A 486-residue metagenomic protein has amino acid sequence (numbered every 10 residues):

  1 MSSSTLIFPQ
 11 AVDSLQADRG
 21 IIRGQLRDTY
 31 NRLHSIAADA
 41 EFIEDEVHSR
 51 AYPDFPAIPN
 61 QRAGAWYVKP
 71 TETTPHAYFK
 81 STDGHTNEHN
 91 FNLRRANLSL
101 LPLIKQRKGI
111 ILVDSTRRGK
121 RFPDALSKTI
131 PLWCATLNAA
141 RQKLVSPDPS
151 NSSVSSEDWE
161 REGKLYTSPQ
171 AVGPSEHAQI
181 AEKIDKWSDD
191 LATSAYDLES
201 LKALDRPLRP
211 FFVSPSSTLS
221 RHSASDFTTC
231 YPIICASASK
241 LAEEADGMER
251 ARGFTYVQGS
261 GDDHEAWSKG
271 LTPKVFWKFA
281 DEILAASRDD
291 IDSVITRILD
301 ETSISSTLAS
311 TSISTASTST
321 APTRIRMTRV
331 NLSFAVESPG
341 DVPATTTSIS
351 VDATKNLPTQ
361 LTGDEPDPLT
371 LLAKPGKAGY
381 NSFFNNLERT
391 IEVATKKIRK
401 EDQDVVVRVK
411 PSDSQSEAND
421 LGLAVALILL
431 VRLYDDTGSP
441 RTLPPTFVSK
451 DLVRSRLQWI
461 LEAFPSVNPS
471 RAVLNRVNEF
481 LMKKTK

Functional and structural regions predicted by a protein language model:
M1-R399, L433-K486: Non-catalytic regulatory/accessory regions that flank a structured catalytic core
Q403-L427: A phosphate-binding catalytic loop at a beta-strand-loop-alpha-helix junction that coordinates phosphoryl groups
